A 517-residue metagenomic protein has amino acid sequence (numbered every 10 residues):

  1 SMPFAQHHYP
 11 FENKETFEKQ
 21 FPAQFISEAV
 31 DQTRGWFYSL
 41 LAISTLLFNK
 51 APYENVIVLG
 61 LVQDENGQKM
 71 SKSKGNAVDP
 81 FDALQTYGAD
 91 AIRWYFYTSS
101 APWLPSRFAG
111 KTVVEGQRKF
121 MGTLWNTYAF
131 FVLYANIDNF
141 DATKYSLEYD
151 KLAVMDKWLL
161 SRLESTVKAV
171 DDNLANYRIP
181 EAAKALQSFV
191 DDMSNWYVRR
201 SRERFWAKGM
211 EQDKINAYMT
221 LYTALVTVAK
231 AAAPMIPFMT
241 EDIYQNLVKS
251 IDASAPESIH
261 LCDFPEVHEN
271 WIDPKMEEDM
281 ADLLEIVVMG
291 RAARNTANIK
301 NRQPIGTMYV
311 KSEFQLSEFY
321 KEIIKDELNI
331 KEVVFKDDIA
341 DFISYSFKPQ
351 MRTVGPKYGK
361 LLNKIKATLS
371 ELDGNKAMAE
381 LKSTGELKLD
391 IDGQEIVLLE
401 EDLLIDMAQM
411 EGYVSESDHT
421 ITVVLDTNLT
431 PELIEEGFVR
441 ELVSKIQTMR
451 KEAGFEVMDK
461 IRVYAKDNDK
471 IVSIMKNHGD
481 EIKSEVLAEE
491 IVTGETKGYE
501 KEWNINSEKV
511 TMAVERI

Functional and structural regions predicted by a protein language model:
S1-M2, L47-Q85, L104, V113-I517: Feature 926 captures the class I aminoacyl-tRNA synthetase adenylation module centered on the KMSKS loop
S1-S106: Alpha-helical recognition segments enriched in aromatics with Gly/Pro capping that present substrate-recognition
